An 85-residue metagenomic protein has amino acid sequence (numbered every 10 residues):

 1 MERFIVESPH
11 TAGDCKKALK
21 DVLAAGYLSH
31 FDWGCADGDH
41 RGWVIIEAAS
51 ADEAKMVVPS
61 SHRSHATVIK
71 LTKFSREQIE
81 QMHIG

Functional and structural regions predicted by a protein language model:
M1-G85: Conserved, structured core segments of small domains
